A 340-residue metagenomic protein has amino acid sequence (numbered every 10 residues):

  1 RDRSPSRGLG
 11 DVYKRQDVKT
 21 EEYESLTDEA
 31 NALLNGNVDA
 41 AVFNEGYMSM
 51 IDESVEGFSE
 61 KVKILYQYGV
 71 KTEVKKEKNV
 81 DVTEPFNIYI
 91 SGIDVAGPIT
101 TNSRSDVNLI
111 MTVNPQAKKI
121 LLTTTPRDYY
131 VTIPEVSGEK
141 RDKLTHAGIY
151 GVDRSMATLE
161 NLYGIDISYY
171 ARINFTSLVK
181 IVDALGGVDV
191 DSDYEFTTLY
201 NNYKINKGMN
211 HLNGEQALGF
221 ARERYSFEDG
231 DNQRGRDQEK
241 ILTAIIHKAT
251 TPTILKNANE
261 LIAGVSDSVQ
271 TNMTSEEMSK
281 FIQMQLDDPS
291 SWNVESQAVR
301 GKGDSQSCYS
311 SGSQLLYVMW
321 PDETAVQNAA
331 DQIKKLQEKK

Functional and structural regions predicted by a protein language model:
D2-Y13: Single conserved hydrophobic/aromatic residue that forms the stacking wall/gate of nucleotide- or nucleobase-binding
R15-E45, S49-K340: Non-catalytic, solvent-exposed segments at the cell envelope interface
